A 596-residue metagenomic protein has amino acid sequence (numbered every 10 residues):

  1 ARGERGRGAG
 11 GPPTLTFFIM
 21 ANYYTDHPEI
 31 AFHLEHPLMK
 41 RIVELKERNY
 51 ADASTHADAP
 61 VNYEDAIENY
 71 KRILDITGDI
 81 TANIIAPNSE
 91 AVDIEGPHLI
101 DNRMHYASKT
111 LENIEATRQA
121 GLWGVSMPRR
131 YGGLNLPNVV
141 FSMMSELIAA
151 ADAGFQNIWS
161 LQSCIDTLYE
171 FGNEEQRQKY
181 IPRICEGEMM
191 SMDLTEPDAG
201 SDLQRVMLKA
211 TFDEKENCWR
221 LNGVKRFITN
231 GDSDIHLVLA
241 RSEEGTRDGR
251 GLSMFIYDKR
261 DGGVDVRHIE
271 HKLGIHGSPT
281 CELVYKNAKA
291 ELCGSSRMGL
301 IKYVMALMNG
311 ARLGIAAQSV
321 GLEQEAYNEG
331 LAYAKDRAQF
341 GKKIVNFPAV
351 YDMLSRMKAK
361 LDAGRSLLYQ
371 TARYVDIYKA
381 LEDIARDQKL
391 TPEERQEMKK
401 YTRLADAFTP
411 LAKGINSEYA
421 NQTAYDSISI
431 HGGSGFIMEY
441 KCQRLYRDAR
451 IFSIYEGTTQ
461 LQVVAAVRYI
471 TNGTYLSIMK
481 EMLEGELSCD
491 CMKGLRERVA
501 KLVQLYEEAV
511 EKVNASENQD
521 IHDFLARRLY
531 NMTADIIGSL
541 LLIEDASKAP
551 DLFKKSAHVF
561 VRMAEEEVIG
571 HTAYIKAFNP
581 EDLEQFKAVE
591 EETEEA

Functional and structural regions predicted by a protein language model:
F17-F155, E175, K179, D383-P392 (+1 more regions): Amphipathic, small/basic residue-rich leader segments at the start of a protein or domain
A21-Y24, P28-E29, H36-K40, G121 (+5 more regions): Alpha-helix capping/hinge segments and adjacent helical runs
S54-T55, R260-G263, R267, P279-A311 (+3 more regions): A glycine-rich, basic-preceded beta-loop-alpha segment at the flavin cofactor/substrate interface of flavin-utilizing
Q156-E174, G200: N-terminal glycine-rich flavin-associated loop
E186-L194: A short, Trp-centered hydrophobic/proline-enriched beta-strand micro-motif
C218, N222-V264: A short core secondary-structure module
D362-K413, V510-F524, I543-S547, D551: C-terminal helix-coil-helix/basic helical segment that borders enzyme active sites and/or dimer interfaces and provides
G473, E486-A596: C-terminal amphipathic alpha-helical interaction region
